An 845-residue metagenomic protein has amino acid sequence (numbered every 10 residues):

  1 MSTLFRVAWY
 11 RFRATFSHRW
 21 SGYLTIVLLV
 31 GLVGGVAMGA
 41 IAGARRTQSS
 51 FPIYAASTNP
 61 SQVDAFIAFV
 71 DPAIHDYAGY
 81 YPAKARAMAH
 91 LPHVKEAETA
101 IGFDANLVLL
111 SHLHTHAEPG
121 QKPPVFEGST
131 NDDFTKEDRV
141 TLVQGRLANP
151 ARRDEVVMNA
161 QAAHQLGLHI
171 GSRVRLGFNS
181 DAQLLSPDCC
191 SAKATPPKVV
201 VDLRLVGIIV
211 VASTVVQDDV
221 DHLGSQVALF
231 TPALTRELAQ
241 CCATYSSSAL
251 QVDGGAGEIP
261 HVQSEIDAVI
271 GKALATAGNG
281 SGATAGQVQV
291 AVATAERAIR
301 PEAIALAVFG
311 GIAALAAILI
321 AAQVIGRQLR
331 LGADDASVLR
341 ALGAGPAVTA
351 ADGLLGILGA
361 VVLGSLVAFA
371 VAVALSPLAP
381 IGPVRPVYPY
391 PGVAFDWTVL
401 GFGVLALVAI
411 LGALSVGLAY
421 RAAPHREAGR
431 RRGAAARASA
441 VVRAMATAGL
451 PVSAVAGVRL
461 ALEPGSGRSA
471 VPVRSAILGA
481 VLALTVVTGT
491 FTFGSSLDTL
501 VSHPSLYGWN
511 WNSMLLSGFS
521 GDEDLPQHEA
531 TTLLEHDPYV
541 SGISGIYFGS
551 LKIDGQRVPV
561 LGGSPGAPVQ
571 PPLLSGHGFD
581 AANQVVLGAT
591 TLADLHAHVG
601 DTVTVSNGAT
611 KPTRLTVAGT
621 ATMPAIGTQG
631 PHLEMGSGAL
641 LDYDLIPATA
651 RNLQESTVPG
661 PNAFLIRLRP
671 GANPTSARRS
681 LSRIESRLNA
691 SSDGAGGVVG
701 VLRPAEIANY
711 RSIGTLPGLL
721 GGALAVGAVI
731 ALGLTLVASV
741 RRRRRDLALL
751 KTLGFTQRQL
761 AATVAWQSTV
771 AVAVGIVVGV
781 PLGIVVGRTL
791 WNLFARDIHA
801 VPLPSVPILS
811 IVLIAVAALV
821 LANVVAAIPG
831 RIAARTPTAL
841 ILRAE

Functional and structural regions predicted by a protein language model:
M1-I318, A322, R327-L331, P346-A347 (+14 more regions): Membrane transport/envelope proteins' first extracytoplasmic loop
M1-L28, R46-P52, A56-P60, R330-G353 (+7 more regions): Feature of multi-pass inner-membrane transport and sensor proteins that recognizes transmembrane helices together
T15, R19, L319-L358, D396 (+1 more regions): Interfacial "coupling" helices/loops that link adjacent transmembrane helices in transporter permeases
G34, G311-A314, I318, Q323 (+10 more regions): Hydrophobic positions within alpha-helical transmembrane segments of bacterial inner-membrane proteins
N59-Y77, A444-T447, P451-A581, V586-T590 (+2 more regions): Juxtamembrane segments of multi-pass membrane proteins
H93-E96, Y539-G542, T838: Glycine-centered tight turns that cap/initiate beta-strands
A100, G177, V206, L339 (+12 more regions): Generic beta-strand/beta-sheet core signal
N662-F664, S691-V820, V825-I828, P837 (+1 more regions): C-terminal transmembrane helical bundles of large multi-pass transporters and their helix-start/helix-kink determinants
